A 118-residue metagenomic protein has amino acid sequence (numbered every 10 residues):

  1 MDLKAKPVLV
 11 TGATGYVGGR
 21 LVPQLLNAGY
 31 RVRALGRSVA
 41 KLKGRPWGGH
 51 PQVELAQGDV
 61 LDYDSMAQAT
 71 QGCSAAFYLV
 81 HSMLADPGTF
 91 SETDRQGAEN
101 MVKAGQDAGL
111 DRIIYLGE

Functional and structural regions predicted by a protein language model:
D2-Y30: N-terminal Rossmann NAD(P)H-binding glycine-rich loop of SDR-like oxidoreductase domains
P7, S74-A75, R112: Structural motif
G12-G18, G58, G72, G97 (+1 more regions): Glycine-centered flexibility sites
G29-R31, Q52, L110: A generic structural signal for alpha->beta connector loops
L35-A40, D59-V60: N-terminal Rossmann-fold cofactor-binding loop
G44-A108: NAD(P)H-binding glycine-rich loop region in Rossmannoid oxidoreductase-like domains and their noncatalytic homologs
V80, I114-E118: Active-site beta-alpha turn of Rossmann-fold NAD(P)-dependent dehydrogenases/reductases
